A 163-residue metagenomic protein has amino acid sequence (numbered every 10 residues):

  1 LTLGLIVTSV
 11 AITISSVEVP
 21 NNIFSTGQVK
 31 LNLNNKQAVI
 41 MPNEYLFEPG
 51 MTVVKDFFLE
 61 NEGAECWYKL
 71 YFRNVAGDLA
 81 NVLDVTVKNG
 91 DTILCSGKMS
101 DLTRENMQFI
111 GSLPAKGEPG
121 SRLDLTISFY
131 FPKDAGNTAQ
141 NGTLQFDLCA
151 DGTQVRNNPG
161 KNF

Functional and structural regions predicted by a protein language model:
L1-F163: Long, small/polar-residue-biased beta-strand-and-loop interaction regions
